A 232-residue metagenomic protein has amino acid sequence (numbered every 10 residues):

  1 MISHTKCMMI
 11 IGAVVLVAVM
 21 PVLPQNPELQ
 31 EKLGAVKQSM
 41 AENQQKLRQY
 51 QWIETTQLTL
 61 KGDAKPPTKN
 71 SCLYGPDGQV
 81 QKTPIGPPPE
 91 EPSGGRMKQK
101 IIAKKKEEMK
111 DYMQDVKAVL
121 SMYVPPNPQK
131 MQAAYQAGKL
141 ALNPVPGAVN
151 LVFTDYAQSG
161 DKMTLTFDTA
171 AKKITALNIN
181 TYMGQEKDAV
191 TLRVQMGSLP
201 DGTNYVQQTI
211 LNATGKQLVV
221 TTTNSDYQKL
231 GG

Functional and structural regions predicted by a protein language model:
M1-T5: N-terminal secretory signal peptides that target proteins for export/translocation
I10-V19: Bacterial N-terminal signal peptides
V22-I53: N-terminal leader/targeting segments and the immediate start of mature chains
P24, L142-G232: Gly/Pro-enriched, hydrophobic low-complexity segments that function as extracytoplasmic propeptides/linkers
N26, G86-D161, T181-E186: Flexible, processing/modification-adjacent segments and terminal tails in exported/periplasmic/extracellular proteins
V36-Q44, L58-T59, S121, N127 (+2 more regions): Intrinsically disordered, low-complexity boundary segments flanking structured domains
Q38-A41, Q57-T59, Y156, I179-M183: Short beta-turn/strand-loop junction motif enriched in small, turn-promoting residues
N43-K98: Solvent-exposed N-terminal domain segments of exported/luminal and surface proteins
